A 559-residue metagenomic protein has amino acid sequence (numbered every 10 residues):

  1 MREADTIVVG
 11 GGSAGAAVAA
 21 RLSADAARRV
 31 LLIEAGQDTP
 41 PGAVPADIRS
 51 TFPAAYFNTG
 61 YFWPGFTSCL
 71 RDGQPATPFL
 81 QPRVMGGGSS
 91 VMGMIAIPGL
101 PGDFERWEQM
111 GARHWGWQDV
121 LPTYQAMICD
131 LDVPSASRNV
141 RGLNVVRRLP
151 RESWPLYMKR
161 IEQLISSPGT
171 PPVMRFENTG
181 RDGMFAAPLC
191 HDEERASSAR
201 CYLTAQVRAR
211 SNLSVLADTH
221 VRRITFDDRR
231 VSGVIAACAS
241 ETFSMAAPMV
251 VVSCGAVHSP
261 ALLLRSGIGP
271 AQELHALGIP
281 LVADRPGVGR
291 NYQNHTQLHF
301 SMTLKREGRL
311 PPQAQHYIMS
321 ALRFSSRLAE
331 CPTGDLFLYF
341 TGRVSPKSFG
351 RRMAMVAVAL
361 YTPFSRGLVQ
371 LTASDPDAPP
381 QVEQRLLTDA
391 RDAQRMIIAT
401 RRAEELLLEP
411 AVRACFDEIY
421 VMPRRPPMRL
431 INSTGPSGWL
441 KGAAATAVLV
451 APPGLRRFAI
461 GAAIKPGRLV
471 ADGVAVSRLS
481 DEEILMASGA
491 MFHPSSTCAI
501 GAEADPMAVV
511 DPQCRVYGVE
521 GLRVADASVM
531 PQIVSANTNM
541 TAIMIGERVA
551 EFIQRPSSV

Functional and structural regions predicted by a protein language model:
M1-M127, P280-G289, Q293-L304, A321: N-terminal glycine-rich phosphate/pyrophosphate-binding loop and immediately adjacent elements
G12-S13, A17, E152-S153, A256-V257 (+2 more regions): Residue-level detector of alpha-helix initiation sites
R21, D25, R29, G36-P41 (+7 more regions): Glycine-rich loop(s) and the adjacent beta-strand/alpha-helix scaffold that form part
S68, E108-D227, V231, H299-T303 (+2 more regions): Conserved redox-cofactor binding core of oxidoreductases
R113, Q297-P410, V421-V470, V474-R478 (+3 more regions): FAD cofactor-binding and catalytic pocket of flavoenzymes
I279-P280, R401-E409, G546-S558: Internal hydrophobic alpha-helix adjacent to the cofactor/substrate pocket in enzyme cavities
I533-E551: A conserved FAD-binding loop/helix module that cradles the flavin
